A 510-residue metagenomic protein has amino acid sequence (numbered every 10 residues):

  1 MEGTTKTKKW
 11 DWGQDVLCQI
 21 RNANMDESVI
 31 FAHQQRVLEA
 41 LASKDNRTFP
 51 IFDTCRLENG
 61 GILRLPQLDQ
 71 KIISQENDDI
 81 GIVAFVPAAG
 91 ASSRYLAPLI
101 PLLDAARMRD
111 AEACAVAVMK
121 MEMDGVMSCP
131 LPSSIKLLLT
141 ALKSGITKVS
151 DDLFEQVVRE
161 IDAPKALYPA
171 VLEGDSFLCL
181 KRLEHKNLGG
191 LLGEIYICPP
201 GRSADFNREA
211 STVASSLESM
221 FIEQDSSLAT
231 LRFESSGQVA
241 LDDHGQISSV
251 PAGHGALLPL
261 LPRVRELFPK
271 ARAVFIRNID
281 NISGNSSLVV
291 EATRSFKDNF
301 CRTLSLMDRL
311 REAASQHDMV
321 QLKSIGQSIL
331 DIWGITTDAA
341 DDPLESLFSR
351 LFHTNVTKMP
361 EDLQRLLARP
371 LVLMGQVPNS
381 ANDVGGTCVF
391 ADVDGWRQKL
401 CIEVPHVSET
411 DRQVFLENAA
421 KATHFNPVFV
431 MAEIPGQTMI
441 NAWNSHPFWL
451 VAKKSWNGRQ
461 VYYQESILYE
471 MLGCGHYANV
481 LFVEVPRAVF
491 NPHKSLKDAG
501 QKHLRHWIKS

Functional and structural regions predicted by a protein language model:
E2-G3, K270: Residue-level detector of intrinsically disordered, flexible termini and proteolytic processing junctions
G3-R21, E27-S28, S74: Non-transmembrane, aqueous-exposed alpha-helical and coiled segments at domain scale
M25, V29-T54: Extended, charge-enriched "interface" segments that sit outside catalytic cores
N46-S380, F390-L400, H406, H493-S495 (+1 more regions): Domain-scale recognition of functional cores that engage charged ligands
M319, Q327-S510: OB-fold and OB-like single-stranded nucleic-acid-recognition modules and their adjacent interaction interfaces
